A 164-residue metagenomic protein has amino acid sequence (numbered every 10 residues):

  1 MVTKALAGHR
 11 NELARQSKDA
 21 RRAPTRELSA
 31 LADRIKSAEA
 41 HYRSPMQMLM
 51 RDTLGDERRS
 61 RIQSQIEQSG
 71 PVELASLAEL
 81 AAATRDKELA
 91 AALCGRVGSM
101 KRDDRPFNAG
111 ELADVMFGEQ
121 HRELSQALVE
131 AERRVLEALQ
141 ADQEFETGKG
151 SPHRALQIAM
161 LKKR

Functional and structural regions predicted by a protein language model:
V2, V72, V97, L112-V115 (+3 more regions): Extended aliphatic helical segments
T3-D103: Long, charge-patterned amphipathic interaction tracts in eukaryotic proteins
Q16, Q47, Q63-Q68, Q120 (+3 more regions): Residue-identity detector for glutamine
D56, P71, S99, E111 (+2 more regions): Intrinsically disordered, low-complexity regions
R105, A109-G110, D114, G118-V129 (+2 more regions): Glycine-rich, aromatic-bearing surface loops/beta-hairpins
Q126-R164: Charge-dense, extended regions
